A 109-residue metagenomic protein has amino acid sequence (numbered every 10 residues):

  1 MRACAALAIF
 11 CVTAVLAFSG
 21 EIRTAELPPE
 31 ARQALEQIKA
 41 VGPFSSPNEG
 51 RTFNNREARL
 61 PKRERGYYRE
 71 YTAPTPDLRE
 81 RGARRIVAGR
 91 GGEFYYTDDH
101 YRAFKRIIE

Functional and structural regions predicted by a protein language model:
M1-G20: Core subunits and conserved enzymes of cellular information-processing and envelope-translocation systems across
F18-R23, P47, R51: Cell-wall polysaccharide-cleaving catalytic domain and substrate-binding groove, primarily in peptidoglycan/chitin
S19-K39: Short N-terminal segments immediately surrounding and downstream of signal-peptide cleavage
V41-E109: Functional cores of ribonucleases/endoribonucleases
